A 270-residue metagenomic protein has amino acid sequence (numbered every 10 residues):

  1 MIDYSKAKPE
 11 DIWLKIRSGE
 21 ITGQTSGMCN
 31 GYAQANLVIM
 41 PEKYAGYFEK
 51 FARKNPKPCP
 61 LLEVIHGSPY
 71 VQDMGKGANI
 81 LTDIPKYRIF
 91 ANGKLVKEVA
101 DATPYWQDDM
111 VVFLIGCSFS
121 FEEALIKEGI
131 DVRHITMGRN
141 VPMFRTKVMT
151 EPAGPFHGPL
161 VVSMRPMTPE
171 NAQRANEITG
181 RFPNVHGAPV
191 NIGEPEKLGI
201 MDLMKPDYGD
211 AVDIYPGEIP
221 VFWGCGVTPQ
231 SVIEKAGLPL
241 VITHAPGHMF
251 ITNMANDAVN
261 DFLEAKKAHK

Functional and structural regions predicted by a protein language model:
M1-G116, K127, V132, L160-K270: Metallocofactor- and cofactor-centric catalytic cores in central/energy metabolism, strongly enriched
C117-F119, H134-E151, E170: Active-site glycine-rich loop that binds ribose-phosphate moieties when present
A153-G158: Gly-rich Lys/Arg/Thr-decorated short loops/hinges at beta-loop-alpha junctions or inter-strand turns that position
